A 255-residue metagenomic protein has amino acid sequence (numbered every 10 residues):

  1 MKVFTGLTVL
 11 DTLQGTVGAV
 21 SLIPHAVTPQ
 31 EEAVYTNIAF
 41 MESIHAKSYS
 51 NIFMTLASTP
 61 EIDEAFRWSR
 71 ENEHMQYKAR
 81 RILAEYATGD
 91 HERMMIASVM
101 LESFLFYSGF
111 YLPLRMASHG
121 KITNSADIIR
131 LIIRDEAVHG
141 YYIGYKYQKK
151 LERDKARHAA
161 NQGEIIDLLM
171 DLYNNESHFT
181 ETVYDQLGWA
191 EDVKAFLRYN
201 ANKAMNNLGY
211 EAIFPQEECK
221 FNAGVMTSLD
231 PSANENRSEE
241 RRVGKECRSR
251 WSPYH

Functional and structural regions predicted by a protein language model:
M1-K245: Non-heme di-metal
G244-H255: Positively charged, low-complexity/disordered segments
